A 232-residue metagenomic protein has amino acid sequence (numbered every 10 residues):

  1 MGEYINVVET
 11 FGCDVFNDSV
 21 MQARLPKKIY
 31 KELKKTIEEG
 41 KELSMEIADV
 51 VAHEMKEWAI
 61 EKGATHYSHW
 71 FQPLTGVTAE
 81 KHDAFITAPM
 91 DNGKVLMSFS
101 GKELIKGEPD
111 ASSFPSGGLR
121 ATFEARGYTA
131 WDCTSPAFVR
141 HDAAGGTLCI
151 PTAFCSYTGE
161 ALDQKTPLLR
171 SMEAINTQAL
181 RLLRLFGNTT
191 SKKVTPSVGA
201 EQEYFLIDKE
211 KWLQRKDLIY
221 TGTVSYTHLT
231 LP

Functional and structural regions predicted by a protein language model:
G2-S100, I105-T122: Histidine/acidic residue-rich metal-binding segments in metalloenzymes
G2-V15, S19-L25, A48, L185-L218: Active-site-facing alpha/beta catalytic cores
K28-K31, K62, R170, A174 (+1 more regions): Residues forming well-ordered secondary-structure scaffolds
A64, S68-F71, Q214, I219-Y226: Acidic, His- and aromatic-enriched active-site or binding-groove loops in soluble protein domains that engage sugars
T78, K106-E108, T158-G159, L206-I207 (+1 more regions): Short helix/loop capping segments that flank catalytic or ligand/cofactor-binding pockets
A88-P89, T134, I207-K209, T221-G222: Surface-exposed loop/turn and secondary-structure junction residues enriched for glycine/proline
T122-V194, A200-E201, F205-D208: Charge-rich interaction surfaces and accessory domains that mediate macromolecular binding and assembly
T227-P232: Conserved small/polar residues in nucleotide/adenosyl-binding loops
